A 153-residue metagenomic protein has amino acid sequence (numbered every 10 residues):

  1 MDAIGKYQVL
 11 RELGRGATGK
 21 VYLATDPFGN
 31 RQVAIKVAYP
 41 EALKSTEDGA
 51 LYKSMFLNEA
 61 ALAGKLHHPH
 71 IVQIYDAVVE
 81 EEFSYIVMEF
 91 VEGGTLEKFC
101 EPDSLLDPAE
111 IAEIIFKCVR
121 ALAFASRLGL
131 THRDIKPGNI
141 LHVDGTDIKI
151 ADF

Functional and structural regions predicted by a protein language model:
K20: Conserved N-lobe ATP-binding subsite of Hanks-type protein kinase domains, especially the beta3 VAIK lysine
T25-V33: Conserved N-lobe loop of protein kinases adjacent to the ATP-binding glycine-rich P-loop
Y39-K65: AlphaC helix of the eukaryotic protein kinase fold
A77: Activation-segment/catalytic-loop signature of the eukaryotic protein kinase fold
E81-T95: Conserved short submotifs of the Hanks-type protein kinase catalytic core that shape the nucleotide-binding pocket
L96-L106: AlphaC helix of the protein kinase catalytic domain
I114-I115: Activation segment signature within eukaryotic-like protein kinase domains
R120-L130: Protein kinase catalytic-loop region centered on the HRD/HxD motif
